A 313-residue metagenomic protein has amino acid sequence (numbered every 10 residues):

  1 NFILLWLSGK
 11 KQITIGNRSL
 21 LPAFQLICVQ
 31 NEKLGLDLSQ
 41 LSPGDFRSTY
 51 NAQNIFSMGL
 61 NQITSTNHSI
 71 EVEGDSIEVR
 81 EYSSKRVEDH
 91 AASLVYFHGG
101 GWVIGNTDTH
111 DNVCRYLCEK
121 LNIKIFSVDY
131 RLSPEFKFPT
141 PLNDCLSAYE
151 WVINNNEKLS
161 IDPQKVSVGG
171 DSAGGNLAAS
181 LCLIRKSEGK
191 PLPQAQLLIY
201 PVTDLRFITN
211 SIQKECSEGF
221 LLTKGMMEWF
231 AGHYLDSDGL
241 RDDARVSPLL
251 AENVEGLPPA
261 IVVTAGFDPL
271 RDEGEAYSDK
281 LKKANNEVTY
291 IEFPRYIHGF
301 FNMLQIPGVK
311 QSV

Functional and structural regions predicted by a protein language model:
N1-S84: A glycine/proline-hinged amphipathic helix-loop "lid/cap" segment that gates access to hydrophobic ligand pockets
K11-I15, L36, T64-V313: Alpha/beta-hydrolase superfamily serine-hydrolase fold, recognizing
